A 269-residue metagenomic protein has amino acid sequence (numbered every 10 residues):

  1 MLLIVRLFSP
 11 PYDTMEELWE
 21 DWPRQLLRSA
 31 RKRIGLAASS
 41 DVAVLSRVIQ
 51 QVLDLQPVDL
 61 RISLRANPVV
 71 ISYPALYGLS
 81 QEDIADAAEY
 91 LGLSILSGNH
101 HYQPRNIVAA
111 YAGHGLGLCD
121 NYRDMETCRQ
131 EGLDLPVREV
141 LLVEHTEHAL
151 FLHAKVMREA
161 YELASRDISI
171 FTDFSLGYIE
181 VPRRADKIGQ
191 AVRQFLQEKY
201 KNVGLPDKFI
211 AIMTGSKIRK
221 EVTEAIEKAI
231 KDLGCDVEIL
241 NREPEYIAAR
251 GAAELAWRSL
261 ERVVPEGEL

Functional and structural regions predicted by a protein language model:
M1-I84, A88, I168-F171, I179-V203: Conserved phosphate-binding loops in N-terminal lobes of ATP-dependent enzymes of the actin/Hsp70/sugar-kinase
M1-L3, G117-D173, L269: Gly/Thr-rich phosphate-binding beta-strand-loop-beta motif of the actin/hexokinase/Hsp70
L60-A66, D134-P136, K201-K208, L233-C235: Short helix-terminating capping/connector loops at secondary-structure junctions
R65-V69, E139-L141, H148-L150, D207-F209: Core residues of folded domains in eukaryotic genome-function proteins
V69-D83, V203-I230, L240-A248: Glycine-rich phosphate-binding loops at beta-strand->alpha-helix junctions
I84-L91, M157-A160, I226-I230: Short secondary-structure boundary/capping segments
L96-E126, E238-L269: Glycine-rich phosphate-binding/hydrolytic loop that grips phosphoryl groups
Q197-D207, K220-E238, L255-E268: ATP-binding/phosphotransfer module of carbohydrate and carboxylate kinases, centering on a glycine-rich
